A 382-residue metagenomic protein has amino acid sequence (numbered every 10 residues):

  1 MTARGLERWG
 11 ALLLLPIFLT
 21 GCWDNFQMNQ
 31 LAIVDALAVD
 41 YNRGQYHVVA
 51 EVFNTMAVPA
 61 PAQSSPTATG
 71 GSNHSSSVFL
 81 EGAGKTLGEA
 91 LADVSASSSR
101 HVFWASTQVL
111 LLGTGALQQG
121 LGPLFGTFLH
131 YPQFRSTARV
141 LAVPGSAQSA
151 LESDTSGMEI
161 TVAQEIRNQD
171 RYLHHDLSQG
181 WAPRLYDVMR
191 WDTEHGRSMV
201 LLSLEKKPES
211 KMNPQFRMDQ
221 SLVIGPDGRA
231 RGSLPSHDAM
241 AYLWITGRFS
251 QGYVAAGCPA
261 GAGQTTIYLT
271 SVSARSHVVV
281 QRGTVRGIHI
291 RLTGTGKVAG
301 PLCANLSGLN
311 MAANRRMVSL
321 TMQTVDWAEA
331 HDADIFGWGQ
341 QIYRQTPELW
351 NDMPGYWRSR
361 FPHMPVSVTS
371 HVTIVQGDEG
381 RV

Functional and structural regions predicted by a protein language model:
T2-G10, P16-V382: Membrane-proximal alpha-helical signals and transmembrane carboxylates
